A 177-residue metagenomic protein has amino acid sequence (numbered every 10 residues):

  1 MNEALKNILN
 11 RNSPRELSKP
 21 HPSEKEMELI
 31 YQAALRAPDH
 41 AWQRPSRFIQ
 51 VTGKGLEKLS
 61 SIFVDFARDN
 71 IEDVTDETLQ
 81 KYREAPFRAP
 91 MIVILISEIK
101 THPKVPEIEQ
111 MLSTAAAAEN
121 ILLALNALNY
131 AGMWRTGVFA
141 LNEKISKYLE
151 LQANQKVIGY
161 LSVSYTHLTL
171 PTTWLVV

Functional and structural regions predicted by a protein language model:
M1-R88: N-terminal amphipathic, basic helical "cap/leader" segment at the start of enzyme domains
N7, I92-I94, Y160-S162: Conserved hydrophobic/aromatic beta-strand scaffold that supports enzyme active sites
A34, V93, I99-K147: Small-aliphatic-rich amphipathic alpha-helix that forms the alpha element of a beta-alpha
M91, L128, V157-G159: Generic beta-strand structural signal
I145-K156: Short, electropositive alpha-helical surface patch
T166-T172: Conserved small/polar residues in nucleotide/adenosyl-binding loops
